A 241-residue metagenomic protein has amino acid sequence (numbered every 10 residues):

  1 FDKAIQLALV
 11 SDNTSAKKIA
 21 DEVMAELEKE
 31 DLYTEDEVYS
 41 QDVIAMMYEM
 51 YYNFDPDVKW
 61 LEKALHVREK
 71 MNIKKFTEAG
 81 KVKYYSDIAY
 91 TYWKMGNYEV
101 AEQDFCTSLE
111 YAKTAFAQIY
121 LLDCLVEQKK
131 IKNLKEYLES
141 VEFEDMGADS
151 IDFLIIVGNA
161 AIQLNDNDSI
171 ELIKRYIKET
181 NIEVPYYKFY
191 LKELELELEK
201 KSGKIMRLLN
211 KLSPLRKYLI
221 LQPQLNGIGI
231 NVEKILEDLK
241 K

Functional and structural regions predicted by a protein language model:
D2, Q6, V43-M50, G80 (+5 more regions): "A position-specific structural signal for the A-helix of alpha-solenoid helical repeats
V10, Y51-V58, M95, Q128 (+1 more regions): Structural motif corresponding to the intra-repeat A-B loop/turn of tetratricopeptide repeats
A16, D57, A64, A101 (+2 more regions): Single-residue signature of alpha-solenoid repeat helices
A25-S40, E69-K81, T114, E142-A148: Flexible helix-coil transition and linker loops at the boundaries of alpha-helical arrays
E110, S140-F143, S169-E183: TPR/TPR-like (Sel1-like) alpha-helical repeat modules
K204-K241: Membrane-inserting effector segments that mediate pore formation, membrane fusion, or transient membrane insertion
